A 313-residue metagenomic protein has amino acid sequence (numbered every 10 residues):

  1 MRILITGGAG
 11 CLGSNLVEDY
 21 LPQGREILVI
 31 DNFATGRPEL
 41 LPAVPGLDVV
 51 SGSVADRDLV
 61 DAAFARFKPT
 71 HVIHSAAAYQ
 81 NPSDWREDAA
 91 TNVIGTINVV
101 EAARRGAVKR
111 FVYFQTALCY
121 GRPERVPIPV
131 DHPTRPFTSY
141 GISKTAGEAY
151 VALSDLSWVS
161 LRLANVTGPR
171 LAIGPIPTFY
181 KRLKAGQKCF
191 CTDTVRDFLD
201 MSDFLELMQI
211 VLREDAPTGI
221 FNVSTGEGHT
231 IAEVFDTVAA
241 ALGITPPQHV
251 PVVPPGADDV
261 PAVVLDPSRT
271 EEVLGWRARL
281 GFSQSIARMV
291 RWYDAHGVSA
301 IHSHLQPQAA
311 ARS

Functional and structural regions predicted by a protein language model:
I3-Q23: N-terminal Rossmann NAD(P)H-binding glycine-rich loop of SDR-like oxidoreductase domains
P45-D56: Rossmann-fold cofactor-recognition segment
V54-T91: NAD(P)H-binding glycine-rich loop region in Rossmannoid oxidoreductase-like domains and their noncatalytic homologs
H74, I97-S139: Conserved Rossmann-fold NAD(P)-dependent oxidoreductase catalytic core, especially the SDR/UDP-sugar
N81-G95, P129-P136: Short alpha-helical oligomerization interface
F137-S139, A149-I210, F235-A239: NAD(P)-dependent short-chain dehydrogenase/reductase
S143: Active-site helix of classical SDR
K184-S313: C-terminal substrate-binding subdomain of Rossmann-fold SDR/epimerase-dehydratase oxidoreductases
